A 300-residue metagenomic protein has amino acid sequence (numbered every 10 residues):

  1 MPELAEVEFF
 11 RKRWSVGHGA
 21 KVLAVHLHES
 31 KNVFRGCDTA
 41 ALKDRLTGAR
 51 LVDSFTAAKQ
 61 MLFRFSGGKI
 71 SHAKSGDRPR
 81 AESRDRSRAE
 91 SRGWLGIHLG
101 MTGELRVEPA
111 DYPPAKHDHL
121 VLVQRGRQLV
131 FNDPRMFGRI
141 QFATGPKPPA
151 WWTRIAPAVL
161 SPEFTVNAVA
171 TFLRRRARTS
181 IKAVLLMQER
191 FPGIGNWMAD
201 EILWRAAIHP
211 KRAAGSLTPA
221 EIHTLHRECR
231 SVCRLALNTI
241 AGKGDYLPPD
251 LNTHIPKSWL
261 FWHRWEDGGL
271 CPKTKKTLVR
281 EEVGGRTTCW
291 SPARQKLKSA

Functional and structural regions predicted by a protein language model:
M1-H72, S87-F142, P219, E266-D267 (+1 more regions): Gly/Gly-Pro- and Ser/Thr-rich, intrinsically disordered tail segments characteristic of DNA damage-repair and tolerance
M1-L4, V159, E163, T218-H226: Generic detection of long, well-ordered alpha-helical segments
F10-S15, P149-A150, A241: Short acidic/polar alpha-helix capping motifs at helix-coil junctions
S15, K21-L42, F55, L62 (+2 more regions): Basic, nucleic-acid-binding surfaces and adjacent catalytic neighborhoods in DNA/RNA-processing proteins
K69-A73, D77-R78, A241-G244: Intrinsically disordered, low-complexity repeat segments enriched in small/polar residues
G76, R80, R84, R88: Short Gly/Ser/Thr- and charged-rich N-terminal loops/segments that act as flexible capping/hinge elements
G93-R205, L225: Phosphate/anion-contacting hairpin/loop surfaces
